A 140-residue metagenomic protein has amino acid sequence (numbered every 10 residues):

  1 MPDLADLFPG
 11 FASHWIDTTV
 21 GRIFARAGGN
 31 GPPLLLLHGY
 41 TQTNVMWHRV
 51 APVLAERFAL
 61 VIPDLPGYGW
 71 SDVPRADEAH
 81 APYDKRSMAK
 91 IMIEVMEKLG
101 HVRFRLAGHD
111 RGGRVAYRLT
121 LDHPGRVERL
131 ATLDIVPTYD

Functional and structural regions predicted by a protein language model:
P2-R22: N-terminal cap/lid segment of alpha/beta-hydrolase-fold proteins
L4, R22-F24, R111, Y139: A beta-strand edge to alpha-helix "cap/lid" segment located at domain peripheries
L4-A5, S13-H14, A51-P52, I93 (+1 more regions): Solvent-exposed, non-membrane alpha-helical residues enriched in polar/charged side chains
G10, T19, E56-R57, R126: Structured helix-beta-strand junction loops
I16-T19, G28, I62-G108: Active-site loop/oxyanion-hole signature of alpha/beta-hydrolase fold enzymes
F24-P74, V95: Conserved HGGG/HGGXW glycine-rich cap/lid loop of the alpha/beta-hydrolase fold
H48, I93, Y117-L121: Short, hydrophobic alpha-helix immediately C-terminal to the catalytic nucleophile
R57, L99-D140: Conserved hydrolase catalytic core segment
